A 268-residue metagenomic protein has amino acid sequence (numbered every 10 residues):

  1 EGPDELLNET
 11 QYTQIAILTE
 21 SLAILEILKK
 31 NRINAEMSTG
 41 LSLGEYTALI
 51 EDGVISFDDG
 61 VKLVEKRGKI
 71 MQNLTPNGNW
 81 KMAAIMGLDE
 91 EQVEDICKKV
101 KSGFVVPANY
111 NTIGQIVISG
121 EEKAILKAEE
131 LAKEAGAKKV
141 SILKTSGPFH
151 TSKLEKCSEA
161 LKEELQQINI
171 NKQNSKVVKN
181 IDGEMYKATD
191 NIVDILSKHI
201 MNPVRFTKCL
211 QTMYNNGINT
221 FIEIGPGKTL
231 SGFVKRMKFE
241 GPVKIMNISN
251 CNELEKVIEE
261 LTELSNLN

Functional and structural regions predicted by a protein language model:
E1-Q92, K139, T220-N252: FabD-like malonyl-/acyl-CoA
G2-D4, D52-M201: Alpha/beta catalytic cores of group-transfer enzymes, especially the acyltransferase/condensing modules of polyketide
T13-I15, P148, P203: Glycine-rich phosphate/pyrophosphate-binding beta-alpha loops
K29, K133, Y214-G217: Non-catalytic positions within long, well-ordered alpha-helices that form the structural scaffold/packing of enzyme
I142-T145, Y214, N247-N250: Short glycine-rich catalytic loops that host catalytic nucleophiles or stabilize transition states across multiple
N202-I218: A short, acidic, amphipathic alpha-helical segment used as a generic capping/interface helix at domain edges
V243-L267: Short, flexible loop segments at boundaries between secondary-structure elements
